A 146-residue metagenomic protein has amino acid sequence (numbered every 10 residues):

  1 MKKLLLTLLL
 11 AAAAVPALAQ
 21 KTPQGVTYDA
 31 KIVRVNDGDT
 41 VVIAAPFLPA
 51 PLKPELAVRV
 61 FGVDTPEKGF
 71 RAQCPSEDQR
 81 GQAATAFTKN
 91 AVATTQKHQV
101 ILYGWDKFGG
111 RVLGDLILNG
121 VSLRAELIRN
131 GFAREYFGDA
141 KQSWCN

Functional and structural regions predicted by a protein language model:
K2-L5, V15-N146: Small beta-barrel nucleic-acid-binding modules, primarily SNase/OB-fold domains and secondarily Tudor-like barrels
L6-L10: Sec-dependent N-terminal signal peptides
